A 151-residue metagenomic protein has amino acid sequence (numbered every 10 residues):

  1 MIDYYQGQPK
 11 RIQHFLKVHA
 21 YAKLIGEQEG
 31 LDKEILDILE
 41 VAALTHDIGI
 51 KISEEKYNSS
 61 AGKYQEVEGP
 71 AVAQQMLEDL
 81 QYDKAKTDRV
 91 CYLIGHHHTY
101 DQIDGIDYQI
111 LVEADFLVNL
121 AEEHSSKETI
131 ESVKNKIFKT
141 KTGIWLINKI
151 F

Functional and structural regions predicted by a protein language model:
M1-K17, G49-S59: Active-site flanking loop/helix segments enriched in acidic
Q6-L16, A20-D32, T45, Y82 (+1 more regions): Divalent metal-dependent phosphate-bond-processing catalytic cores, especially two-metal-ion Mg2+/Mn2+ enzymes that act
H14, D37-E40, K86-V90, I110: Short, conserved alpha-helical segments within structured domains
V18-Y21, K63-D79: An active-site-proximal "capping" alpha-helix that borders the catalytic cofactor pocket
L36-N58, G69, C91-H98, D115: His-Asp-centered metal-binding catalytic motifs of divalent-metal-dependent phosphohydrolases/nucleases
M76-L80, K84, D88-H96: Mid-chain, well-packed structural core segment of small domains
